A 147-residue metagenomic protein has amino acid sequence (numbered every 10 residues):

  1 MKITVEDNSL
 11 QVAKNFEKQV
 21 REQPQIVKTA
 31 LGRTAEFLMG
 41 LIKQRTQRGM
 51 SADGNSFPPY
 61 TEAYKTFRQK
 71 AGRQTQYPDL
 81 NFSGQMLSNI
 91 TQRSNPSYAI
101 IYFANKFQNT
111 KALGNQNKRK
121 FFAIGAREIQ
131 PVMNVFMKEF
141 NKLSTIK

Functional and structural regions predicted by a protein language model:
M1-K147: Short, Lys/Arg-rich flexible segments
